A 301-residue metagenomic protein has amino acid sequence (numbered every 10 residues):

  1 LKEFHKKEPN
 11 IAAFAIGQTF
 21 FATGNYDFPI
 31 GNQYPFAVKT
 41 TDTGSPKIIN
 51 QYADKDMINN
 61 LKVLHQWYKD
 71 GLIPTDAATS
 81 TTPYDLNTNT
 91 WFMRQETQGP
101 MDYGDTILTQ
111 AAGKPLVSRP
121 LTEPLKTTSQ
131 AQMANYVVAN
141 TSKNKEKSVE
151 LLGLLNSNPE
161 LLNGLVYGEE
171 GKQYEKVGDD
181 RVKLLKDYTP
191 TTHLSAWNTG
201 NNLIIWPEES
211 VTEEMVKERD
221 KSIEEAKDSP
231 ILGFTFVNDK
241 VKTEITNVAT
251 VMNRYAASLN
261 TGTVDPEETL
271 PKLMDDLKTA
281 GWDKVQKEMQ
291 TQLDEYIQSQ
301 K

Functional and structural regions predicted by a protein language model:
L1-K301: Extracytoplasmic/secretory soluble proteins
